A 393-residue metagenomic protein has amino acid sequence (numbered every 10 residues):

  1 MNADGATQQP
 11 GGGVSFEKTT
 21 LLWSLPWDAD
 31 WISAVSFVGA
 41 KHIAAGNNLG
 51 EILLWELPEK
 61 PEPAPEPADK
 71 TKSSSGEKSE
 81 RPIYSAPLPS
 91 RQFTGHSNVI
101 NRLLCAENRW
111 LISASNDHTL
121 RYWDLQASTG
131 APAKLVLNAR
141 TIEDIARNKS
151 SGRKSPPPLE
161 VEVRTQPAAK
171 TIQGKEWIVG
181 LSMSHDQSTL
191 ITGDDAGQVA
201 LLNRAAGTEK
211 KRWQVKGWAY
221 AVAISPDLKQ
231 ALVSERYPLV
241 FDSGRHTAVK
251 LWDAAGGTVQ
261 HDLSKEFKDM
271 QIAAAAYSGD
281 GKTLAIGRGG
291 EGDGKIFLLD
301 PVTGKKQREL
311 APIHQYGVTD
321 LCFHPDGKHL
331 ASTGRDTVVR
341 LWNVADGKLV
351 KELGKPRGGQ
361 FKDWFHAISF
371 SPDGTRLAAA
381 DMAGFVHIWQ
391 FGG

Functional and structural regions predicted by a protein language model:
N2-G393: WD40-repeat beta-propeller superdomains and closely related acidic/aromatic-rich repeat-like regions
